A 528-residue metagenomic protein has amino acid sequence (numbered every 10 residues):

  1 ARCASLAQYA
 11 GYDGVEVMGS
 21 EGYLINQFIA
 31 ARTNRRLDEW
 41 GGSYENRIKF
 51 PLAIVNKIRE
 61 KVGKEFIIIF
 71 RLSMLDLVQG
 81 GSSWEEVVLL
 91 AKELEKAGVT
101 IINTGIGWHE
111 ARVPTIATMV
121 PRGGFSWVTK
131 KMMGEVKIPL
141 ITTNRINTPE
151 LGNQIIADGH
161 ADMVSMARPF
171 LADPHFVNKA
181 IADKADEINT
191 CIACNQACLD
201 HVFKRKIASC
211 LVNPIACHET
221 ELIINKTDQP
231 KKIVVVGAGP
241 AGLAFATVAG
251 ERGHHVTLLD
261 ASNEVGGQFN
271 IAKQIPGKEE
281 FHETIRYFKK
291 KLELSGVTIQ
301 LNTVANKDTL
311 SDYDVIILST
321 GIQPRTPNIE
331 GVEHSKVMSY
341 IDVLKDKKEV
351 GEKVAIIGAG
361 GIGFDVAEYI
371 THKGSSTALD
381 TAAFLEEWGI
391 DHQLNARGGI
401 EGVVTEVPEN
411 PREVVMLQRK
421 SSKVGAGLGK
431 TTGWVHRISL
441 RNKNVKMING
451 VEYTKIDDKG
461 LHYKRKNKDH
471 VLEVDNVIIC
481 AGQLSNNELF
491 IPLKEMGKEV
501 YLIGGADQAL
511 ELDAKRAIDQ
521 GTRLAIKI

Functional and structural regions predicted by a protein language model:
A1-V236, P240, F245-E251, H255-V256 (+2 more regions): Flavin-dependent oxidoreductase catalytic cores
A10, A97, R252-H254, S295 (+3 more regions): Conserved dinucleotide-binding and phosphotransfer motif residues
Y12, V99, A161, L292 (+2 more regions): Local beta-strand N-terminus motif with an aromatic residue
V55, E219-D228, E251, H255 (+3 more regions): Flanking helices and flexible, charged tails adjoining ferredoxin-like Fe-S electron-transfer domains in multi-subunit
V136, G159-H160, S295, E333 (+3 more regions): Short, structured coil segments at secondary-structure junctions
P230-L259, V265, Q300-D308, D312 (+5 more regions): Rossmann-like dinucleotide/flavin-binding elements
G267-Y313, G425-V451: N-terminal Rossmann-like dinucleotide/flavin-binding domain of flavoprotein oxidoreductases that bind FAD/FMN
